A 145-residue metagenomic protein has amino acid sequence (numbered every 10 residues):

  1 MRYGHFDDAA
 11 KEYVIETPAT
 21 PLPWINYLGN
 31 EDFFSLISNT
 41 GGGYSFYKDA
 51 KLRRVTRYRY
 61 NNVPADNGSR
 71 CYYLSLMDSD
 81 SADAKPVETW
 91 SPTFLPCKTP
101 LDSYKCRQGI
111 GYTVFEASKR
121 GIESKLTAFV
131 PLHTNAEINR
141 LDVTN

Functional and structural regions predicted by a protein language model:
M1-N145: Anionic coordination/interaction segments
